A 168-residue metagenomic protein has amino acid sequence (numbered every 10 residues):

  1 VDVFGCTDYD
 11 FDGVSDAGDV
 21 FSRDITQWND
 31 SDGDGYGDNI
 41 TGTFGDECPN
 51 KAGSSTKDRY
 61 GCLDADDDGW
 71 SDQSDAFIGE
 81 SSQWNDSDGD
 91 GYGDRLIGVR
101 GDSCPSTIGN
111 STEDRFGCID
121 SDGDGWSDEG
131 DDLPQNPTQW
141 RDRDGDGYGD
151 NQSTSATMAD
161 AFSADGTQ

Functional and structural regions predicted by a protein language model:
V1-Q168: Extracellular calcium-associated, cysteine-rich motifs in secreted modular proteins
